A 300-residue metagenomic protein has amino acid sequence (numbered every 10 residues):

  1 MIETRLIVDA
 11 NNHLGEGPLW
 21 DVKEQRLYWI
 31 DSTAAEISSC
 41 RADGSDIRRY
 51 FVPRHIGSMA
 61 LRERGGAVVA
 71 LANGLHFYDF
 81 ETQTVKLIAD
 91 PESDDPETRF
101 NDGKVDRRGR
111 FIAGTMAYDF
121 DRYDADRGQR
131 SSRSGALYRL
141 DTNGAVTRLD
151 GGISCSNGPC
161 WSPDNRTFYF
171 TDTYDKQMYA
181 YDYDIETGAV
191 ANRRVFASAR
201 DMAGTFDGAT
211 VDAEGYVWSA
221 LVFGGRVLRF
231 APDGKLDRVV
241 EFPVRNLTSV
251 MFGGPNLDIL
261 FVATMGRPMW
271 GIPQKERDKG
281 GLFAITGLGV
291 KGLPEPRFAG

Functional and structural regions predicted by a protein language model:
E3-D9, S45-F51, K86-S93, A145-G151 (+2 more regions): A short beta-strand motif characteristic of beta-propeller blades
A10-E24, V52-V68, D94-R110, A117 (+4 more regions): Beta-rich, blade/repeat-based domains predominating in secreted/periplasmic proteins but also intracellular
Y28-I30, V69-A70, I112-G114, Y169-T171 (+2 more regions): Residue position within the beta-strands of beta-propeller blades
E36-S38, G74-H76, Q129, G135-Y138 (+3 more regions): A short loop-to-beta-strand structural motif that recurs across blades of beta-propeller domains
A113-S132, M265-D278: Short, conserved, GDST-rich strand-edge loop motifs in beta-rich repeat architectures
K176-Q177, Y181, S198-K235: Loop/turn-rich, solvent-exposed surfaces of beta-rich toroidal or solenoidal domains
Y181-A189, G287-G292: Short loop/turn segments immediately following beta-strands, especially the blade-tip and inter-blade linker loops
M251-G300: Blade-level signature of beta-propeller repeat domains, shared across WD40, Kelch, NHL, RCC1 and BNR/Asp-box propellers
